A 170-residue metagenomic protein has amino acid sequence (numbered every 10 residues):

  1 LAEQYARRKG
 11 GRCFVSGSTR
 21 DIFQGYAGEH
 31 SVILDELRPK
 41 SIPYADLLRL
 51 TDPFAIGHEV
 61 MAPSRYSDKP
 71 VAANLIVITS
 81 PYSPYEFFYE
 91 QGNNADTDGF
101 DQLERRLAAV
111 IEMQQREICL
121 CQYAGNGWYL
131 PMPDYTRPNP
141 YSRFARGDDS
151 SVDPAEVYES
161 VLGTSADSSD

Functional and structural regions predicted by a protein language model:
L1-R8: Glycine-rich phosphate-binding P-loop
K9-C13, F54-I56: Short, flexible loop segments at the rims of nucleotide/cofactor-binding pockets, characterized by
G11-F23: Short beta-strand-centered segment that lines the nucleotide-binding/catalytic pocket of NTP-utilizing
G25-E29: Short basic/glycine-enriched coil/helix segment immediately N-terminal to the Walker B
E36-L37: Walker B catalytic acidic pair
K40: The feature encodes the CheY-like receiver
P43-D170: Replace "adjacent to P-loop NTPase cores in ATP/GTP-dependent enzymes" with "adjacent to NTP-binding cores
